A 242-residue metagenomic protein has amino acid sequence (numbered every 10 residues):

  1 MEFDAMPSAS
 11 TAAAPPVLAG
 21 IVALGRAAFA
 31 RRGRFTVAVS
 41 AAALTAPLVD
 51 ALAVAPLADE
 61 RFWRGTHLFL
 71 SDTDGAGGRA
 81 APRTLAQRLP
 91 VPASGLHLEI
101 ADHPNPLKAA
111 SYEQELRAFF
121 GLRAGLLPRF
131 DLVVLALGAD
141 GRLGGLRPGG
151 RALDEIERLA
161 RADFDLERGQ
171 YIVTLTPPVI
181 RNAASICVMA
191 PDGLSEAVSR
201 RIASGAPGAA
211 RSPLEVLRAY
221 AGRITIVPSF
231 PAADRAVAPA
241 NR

Functional and structural regions predicted by a protein language model:
M1, R61-V134: Ligand-binding beta-strand-loop-alpha-helix segment within the catalytic cores of soluble metabolic enzymes
M1-V37, V54: N-terminal glycine-/serine-/threonine-rich phosphate-binding loop
E2, P178, A184-R242: ATP/nucleoside-binding phosphotransfer catalytic cores, i.e., glycine-rich phosphate-binding loops
V39-L44, L135-A139: Glycine-rich beta-strand-to-loop/alpha-helix junction loops that act as flexible
A51-R61, T84, P148-I156: A glycine- and small-aliphatic-rich helix-loop capping segment at beta-alpha/alpha-beta transitions that lines
L57-H67, L89-P90, A152, P178-A183 (+1 more regions): Short, conserved loop/helix-junction motifs that constitute active-site signature segments in enzyme catalytic cores
A109, L143-G149, V198-I202: A short secondary-structure junction signal
V133-P178: Class I SAM-dependent methyltransferase SAM-binding "motif I" and its flanking Rossmann-like core
